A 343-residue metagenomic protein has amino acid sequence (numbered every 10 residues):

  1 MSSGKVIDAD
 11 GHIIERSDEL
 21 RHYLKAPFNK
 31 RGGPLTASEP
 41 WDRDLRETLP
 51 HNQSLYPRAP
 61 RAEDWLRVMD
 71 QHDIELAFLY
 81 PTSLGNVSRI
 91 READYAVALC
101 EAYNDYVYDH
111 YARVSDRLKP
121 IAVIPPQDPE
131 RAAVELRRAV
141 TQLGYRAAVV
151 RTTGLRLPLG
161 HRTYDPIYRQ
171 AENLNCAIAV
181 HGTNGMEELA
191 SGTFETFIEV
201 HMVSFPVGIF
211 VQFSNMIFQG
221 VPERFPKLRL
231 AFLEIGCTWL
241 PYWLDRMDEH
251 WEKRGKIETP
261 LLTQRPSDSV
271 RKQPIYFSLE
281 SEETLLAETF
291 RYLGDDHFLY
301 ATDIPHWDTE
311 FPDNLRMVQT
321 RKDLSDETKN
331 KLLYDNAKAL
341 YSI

Functional and structural regions predicted by a protein language model:
M1-I343: Helix-coil boundary/capping segments in enzymes
